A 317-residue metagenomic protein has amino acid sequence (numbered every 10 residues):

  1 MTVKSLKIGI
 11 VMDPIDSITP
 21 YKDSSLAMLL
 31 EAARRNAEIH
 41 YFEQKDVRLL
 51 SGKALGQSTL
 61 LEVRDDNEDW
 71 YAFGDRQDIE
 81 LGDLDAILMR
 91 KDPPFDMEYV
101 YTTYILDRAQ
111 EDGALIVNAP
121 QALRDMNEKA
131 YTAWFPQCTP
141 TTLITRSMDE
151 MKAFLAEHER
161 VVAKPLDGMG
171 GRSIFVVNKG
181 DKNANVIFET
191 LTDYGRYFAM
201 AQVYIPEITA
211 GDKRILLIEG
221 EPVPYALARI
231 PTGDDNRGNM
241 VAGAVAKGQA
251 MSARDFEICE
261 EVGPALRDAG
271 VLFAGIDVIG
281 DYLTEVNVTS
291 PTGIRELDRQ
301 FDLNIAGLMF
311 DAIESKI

Functional and structural regions predicted by a protein language model:
S5, D16-I144: Conserved N-proximal alpha/beta basic substrate-recognition cap immediately N-terminal to, or forming the N-lobe
L6, V11-M12, I18-Y21, A250-I317: ATP-dependent carboxylate activation and anion-phosphoryl transfer catalytic cores that bind Mg-ATP to form
I10, L88-M89, Q202: Redox-cofactor binding/interface segments in oxidoreductases and associated redox assembly factors
M12-Y21, R48-A54, A228-D234, M240-A242 (+2 more regions): Charge-biased, low-complexity intrinsically disordered regions
P14, K91-P94, L166-G168, P291: Short glycine-rich anion-binding loops that position phosphate/pyrophosphate groups of nucleotides and phosphorylated
S24-S25, D149, A156-R160, G170-I258 (+1 more regions): Phosphate-binding site of ATP-dependent enzymes
A33, Q110, L155-A156, R267: Anion (oxyanion) recognition and catalysis
P136-E159: Rossmann-like NAD(P)H-binding beta-loop-alpha module
